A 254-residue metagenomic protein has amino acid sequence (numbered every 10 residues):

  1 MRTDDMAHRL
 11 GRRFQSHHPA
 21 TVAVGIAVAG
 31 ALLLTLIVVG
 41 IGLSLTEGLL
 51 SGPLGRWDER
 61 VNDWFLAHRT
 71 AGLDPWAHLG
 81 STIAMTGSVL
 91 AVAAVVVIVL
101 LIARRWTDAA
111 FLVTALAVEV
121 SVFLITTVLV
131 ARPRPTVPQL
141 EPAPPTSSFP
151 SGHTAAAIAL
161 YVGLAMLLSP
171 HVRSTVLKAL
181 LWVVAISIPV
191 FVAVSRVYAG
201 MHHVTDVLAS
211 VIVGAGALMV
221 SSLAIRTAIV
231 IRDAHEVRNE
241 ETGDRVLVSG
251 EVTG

Functional and structural regions predicted by a protein language model:
M1-S88, L129-E141, T253: N-terminal transmembrane-helix/juxtamembrane module of multi-pass inner/ER membrane proteins
I26-L33, A93-V120: Interfacial segments of alpha-helical transmembrane regions
A29, G87-L90, A109-T114, A179-I186 (+1 more regions): Hydrophobic alpha-helical transmembrane segments
V61, G80, T126, H153 (+1 more regions): Divalent metal-coordination and catalytic microenvironments
G72-L73, R104-A109, T136, S174-L180: Membrane-helix interface segments
T82-R104, I158-V162, L168: Hydrophobic alpha-helical transmembrane segments
L116-P133: Transmembrane alpha-helix/helix-exit interface in multi-pass inner-membrane proteins
Q139-G254: Membrane-embedded catalytic cores of phosphoryl/pyrophosphoryl-handling enzymes
